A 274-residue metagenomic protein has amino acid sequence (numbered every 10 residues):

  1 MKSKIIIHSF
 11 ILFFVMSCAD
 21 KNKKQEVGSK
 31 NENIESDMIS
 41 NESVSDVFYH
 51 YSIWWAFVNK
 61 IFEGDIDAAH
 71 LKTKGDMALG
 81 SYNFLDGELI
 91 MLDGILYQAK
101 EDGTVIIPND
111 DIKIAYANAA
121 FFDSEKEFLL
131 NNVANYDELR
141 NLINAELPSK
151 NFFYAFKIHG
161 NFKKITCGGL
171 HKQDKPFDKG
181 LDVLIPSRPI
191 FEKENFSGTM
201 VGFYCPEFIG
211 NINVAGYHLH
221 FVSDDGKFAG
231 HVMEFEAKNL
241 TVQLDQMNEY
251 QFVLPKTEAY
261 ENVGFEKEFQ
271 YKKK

Functional and structural regions predicted by a protein language model:
M1-I5: Positively charged n-region of N-terminal signal peptides that target proteins for export
M16-S17: C-terminal motif of bacterial Sec signal peptides marking the signal peptidase cleavage site
D20-S29: Bacterial Sec signal peptide processing site at the extreme N-terminus
Y49-Y116: N-terminal low-complexity or amphipathic/hydrophobic leaders
A99-N144: A glycine-rich, hydrophobic loop/mini-helix early in the fold
D137-F203, G210-I212: Long, positively charged binding patches that form subdomain-scale interaction surfaces for polyanionic ligands
V214-V222: Histidine-centered divalent-metal-coordination microenvironment in nucleic-acid enzymes
S223-F265: A hydrophobic, small-residue-rich beta->alpha segment in the mid-to-C-terminal subdomain of diverse proteins
